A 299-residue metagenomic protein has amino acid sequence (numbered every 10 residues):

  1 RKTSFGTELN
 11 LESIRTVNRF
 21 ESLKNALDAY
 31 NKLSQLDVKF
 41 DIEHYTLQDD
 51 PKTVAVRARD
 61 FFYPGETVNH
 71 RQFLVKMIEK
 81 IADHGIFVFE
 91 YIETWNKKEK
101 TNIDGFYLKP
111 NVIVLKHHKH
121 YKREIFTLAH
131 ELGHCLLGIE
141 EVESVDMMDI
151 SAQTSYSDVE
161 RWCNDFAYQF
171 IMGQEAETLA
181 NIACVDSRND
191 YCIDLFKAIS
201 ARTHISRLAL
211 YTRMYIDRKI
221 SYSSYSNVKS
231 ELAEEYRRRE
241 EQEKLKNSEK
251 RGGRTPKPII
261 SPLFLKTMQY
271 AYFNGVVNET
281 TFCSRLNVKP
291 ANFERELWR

Functional and structural regions predicted by a protein language model:
R1-R299: Active-site hotspot residues in diverse enzymes, especially metal/ion-binding acidic/histidine motifs
